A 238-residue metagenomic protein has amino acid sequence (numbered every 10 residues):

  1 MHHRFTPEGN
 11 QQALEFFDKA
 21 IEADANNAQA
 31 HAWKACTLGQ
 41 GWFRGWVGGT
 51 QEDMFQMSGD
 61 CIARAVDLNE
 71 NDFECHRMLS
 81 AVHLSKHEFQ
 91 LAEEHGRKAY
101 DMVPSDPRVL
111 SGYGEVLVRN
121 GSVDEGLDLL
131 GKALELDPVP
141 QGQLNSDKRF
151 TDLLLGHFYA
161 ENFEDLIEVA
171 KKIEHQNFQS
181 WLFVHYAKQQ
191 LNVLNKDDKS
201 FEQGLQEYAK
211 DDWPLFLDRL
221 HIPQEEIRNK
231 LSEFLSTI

Functional and structural regions predicted by a protein language model:
M1-R108, G112-V123, D128-L129, E135-D137 (+1 more regions): Acidic, proline/glycine-rich low-complexity intrinsically disordered segments
E93-R97, D101-S111, E115-I238: Alpha-helical protein-protein interaction modules
